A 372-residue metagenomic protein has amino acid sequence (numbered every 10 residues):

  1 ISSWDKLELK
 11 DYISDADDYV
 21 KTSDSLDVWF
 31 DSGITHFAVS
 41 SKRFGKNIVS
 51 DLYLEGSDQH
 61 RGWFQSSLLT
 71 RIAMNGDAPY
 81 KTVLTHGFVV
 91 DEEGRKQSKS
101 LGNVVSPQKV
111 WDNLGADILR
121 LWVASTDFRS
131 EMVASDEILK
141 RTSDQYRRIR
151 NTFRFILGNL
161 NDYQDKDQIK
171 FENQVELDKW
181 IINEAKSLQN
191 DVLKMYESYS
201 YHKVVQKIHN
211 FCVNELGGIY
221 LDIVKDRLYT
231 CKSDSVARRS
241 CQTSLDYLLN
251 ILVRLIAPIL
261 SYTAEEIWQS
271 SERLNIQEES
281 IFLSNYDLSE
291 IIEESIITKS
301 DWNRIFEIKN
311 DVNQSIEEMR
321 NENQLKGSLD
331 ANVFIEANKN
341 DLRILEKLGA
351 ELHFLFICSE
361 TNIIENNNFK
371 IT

Functional and structural regions predicted by a protein language model:
I1-N161, I181-V224, L228-Y229, T243-A257: Structured secondary-structure scaffolds
Y19-K21, Y163-N190, D222-S315, E322 (+1 more regions): Acidic, turn-prone loop/beta-hairpin segments
S23-S25, V49, Y80, E278 (+4 more regions): Active-site lining segments that contact anionic ligands and/or coordinate catalytic metals
S40-K42, R95, L160-D162, I292-S295 (+1 more regions): Short conserved micro-motifs at the rims of enzyme active sites and ligand-binding pockets
R61-G62, D287-I291, N362-K370: A short acidic, often aromatic-flanked loop/helix-cap motif at beta-alpha or helix-coil junctions that lines enzyme
M132, V204-V205, E265, I305 (+2 more regions): Extended hydrophobic-aromatic, low-complexity segments
A134-L139, K207-I208, C241, W268-S270 (+2 more regions): Composition- and surface-driven signal marking solvent-exposed, interaction-prone regions in large proteins
E322, D330-T372: A broadly conserved sequence feature marking short terminus-proximal activation segments in nucleic acid-centric
